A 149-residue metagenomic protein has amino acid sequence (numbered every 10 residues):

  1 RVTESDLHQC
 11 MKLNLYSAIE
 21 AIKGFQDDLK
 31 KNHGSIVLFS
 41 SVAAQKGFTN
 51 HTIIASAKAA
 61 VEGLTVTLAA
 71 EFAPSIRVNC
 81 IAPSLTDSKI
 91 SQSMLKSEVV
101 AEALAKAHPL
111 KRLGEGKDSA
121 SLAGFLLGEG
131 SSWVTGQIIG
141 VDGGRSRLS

Functional and structural regions predicted by a protein language model:
R1-H8, V100-L104: Substrate-binding pocket helix/loop in short-chain dehydrogenase/reductase
I22, A57: Active-site helix of classical SDR
D27, A69-P74, S132: Alpha-helical segment proximal to the catalytic Tyr-Lys
S41: Residue(s) in the substrate-gating loop at a strand-loop-helix junction that position the organic substrate next
K46, G124, T135-S149: Short C-terminal tail/terminal secondary-structure segment of NAD(P)H-dependent dehydrogenase/reductase domains
G47-A55, T67: Active-site loop-to-helix junction immediately N-terminal to the catalytic Tyr of the SDR YXXXK motif in Rossmann-fold
H108-S119, G130: A conserved structural motif in NAD(P)-dependent oxidoreductases
